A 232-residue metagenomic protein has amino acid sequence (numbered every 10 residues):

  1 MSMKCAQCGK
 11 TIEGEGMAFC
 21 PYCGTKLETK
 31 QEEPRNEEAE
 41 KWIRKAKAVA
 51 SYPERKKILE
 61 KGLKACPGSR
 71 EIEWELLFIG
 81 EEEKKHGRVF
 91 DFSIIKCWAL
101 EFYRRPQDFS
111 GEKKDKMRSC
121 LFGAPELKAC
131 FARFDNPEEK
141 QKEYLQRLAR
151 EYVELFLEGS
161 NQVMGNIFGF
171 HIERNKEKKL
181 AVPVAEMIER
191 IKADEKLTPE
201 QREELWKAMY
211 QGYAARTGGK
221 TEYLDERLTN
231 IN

Functional and structural regions predicted by a protein language model:
A6-Q7, P21-Y22: Short, cysteine/histidine-rich loop/knuckle motifs that typically chelate Zn2+
E13, G24-E33: Short Cys/His-rich micro-motifs in 6-15 aa windows
L27, F78-G80, C120, A124-C130 (+11 more regions): TPR/TPR-like alpha-solenoid repeats
E37-K61, A65: Alpha-helical segment of the N-proximal tetratricopeptide repeat
K41-R44, E75, A208: "A position-specific structural signal for the A-helix of alpha-solenoid helical repeats
A48-K56, F92-K96, G123, E177-V184: Helix-turn-helix repeat elements of alpha-solenoid scaffolds
G68-R70: Residue-level recognition of tetratricopeptide repeat
H86-D108, C130, L148, V184: Alpha-helical repeat scaffolds
